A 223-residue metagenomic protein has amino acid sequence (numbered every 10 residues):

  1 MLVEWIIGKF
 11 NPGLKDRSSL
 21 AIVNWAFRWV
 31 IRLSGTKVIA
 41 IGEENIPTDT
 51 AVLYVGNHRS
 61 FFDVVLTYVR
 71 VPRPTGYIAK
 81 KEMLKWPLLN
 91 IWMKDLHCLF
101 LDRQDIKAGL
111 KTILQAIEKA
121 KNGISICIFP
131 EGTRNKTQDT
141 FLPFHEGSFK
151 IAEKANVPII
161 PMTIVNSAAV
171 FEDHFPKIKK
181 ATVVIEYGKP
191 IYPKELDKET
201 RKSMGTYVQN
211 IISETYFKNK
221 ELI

Functional and structural regions predicted by a protein language model:
M1-K9, R17, A21, E44-P47 (+1 more regions): Membrane-interfacial terminal anchoring regions of lipid-handling membrane enzymes
E4-A21, R32-S34, T48-I106: Catalytic core of membrane glycerolipid acyltransferases/transacylases, capturing the structured, soluble-facing
S18, A26, D63-L66, A79 (+6 more regions): Hydrophobic alpha-helical segments typical of transmembrane helices and their membrane-interface/capping positions
R28-V38: Transmembrane alpha-helices and immediately adjacent membrane-cytoplasm interface residues in multi-pass integral
V30, E44-N45, T67-V69, N90-I91 (+2 more regions): Short secondary-structure boundary/capping segments
A40, Y54, Y77, I128 (+1 more regions): Generic preference for hydrophobic
L110-I223: Non-catalytic C-terminal accessory region of glycerolipid acyltransferases and related lyso-lipid remodeling enzymes
